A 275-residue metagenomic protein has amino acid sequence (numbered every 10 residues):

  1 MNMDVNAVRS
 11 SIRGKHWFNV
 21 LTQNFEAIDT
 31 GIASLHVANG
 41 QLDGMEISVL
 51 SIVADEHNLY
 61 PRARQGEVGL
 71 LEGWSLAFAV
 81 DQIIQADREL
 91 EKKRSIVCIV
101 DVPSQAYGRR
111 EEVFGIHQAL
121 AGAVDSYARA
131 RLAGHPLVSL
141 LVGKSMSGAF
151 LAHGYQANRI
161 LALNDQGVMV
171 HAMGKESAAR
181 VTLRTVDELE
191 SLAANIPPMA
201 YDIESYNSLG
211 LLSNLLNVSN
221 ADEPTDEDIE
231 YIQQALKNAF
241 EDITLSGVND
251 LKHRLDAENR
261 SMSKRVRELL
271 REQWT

Functional and structural regions predicted by a protein language model:
M1-I28, A179, L183-T275: Amphipathic alpha-helical segments at domain termini/boundaries
I28-E46: N-terminal short beta-loop-beta anion/metal-coordinating cradle
D29-A33, G66-Q82: Glycine-rich anion/phosphate-binding loops
D43-W74: STAS-typified acidic loop motif
L59-A63, Y107-E112: Short acidic, glycine/proline-rich loop/turn micro-motifs
W74-Y107: A structural preference for short, pocket-lining loop segments at secondary-structure junctions
G108-I229: Conserved catalytic cores of soluble enzyme domains, especially glycine-rich substrate-binding beta-alpha loops
